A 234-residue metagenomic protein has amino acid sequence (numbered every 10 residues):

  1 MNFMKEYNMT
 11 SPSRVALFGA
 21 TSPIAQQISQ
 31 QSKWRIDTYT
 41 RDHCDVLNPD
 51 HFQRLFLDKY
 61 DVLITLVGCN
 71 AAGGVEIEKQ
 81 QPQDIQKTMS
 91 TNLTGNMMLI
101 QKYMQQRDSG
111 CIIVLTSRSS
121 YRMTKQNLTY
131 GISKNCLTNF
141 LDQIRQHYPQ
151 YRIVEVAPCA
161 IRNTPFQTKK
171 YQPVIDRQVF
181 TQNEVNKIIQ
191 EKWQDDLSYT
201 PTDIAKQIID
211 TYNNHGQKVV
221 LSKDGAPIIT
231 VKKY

Functional and structural regions predicted by a protein language model:
F18, T65-G68, C111-S117, R152-A157: Structural signature of the Rossmann-like NAD(P)-dependent dehydrogenase/reductase core
F18-Q30: N-terminal Rossmann NAD(P)H-binding glycine-rich loop of SDR-like oxidoreductase domains
Q30, M97, K134-D142, Q146 (+2 more regions): Conserved active-site helix of classical SDR/Rossmann-fold NAD(P)-dependent CH-OH oxidoreductases
V46-K59: Conserved Rossmann-fold cofactor-binding substructure of NAD(P)-dependent oxidoreductases
T65-Q86, Q126: Conserved mid-core segment of classical short-chain dehydrogenase/reductases
C111-C136, L141-Q146, A157-R162, P173: Catalytic loop of short-chain dehydrogenase/reductase
E155, I175-Y234: C-terminal helical subdomain
